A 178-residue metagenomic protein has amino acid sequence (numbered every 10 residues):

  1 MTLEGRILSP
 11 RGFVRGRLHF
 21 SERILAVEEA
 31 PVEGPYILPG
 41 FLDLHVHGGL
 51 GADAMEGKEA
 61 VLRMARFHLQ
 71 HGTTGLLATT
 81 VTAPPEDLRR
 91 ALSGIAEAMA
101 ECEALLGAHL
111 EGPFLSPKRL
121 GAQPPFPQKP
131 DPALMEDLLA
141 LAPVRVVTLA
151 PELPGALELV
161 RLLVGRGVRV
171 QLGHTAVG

Functional and structural regions predicted by a protein language model:
M1-A30: N-terminal metal-binding scaffold of metallo-dependent hydrolase/deaminase domains
M1-E4, E28-L62, R66: Replace "His-x-His-based motif
G5, E22, G34, H45 (+3 more regions): Divalent metal-coordination and catalytic microenvironments
H47, L62-A91, A104-S116, A142-E152 (+1 more regions): Divalent metal-dependent hydrolysis catalytic cores, especially in the metallo-beta-lactamase
H47-E59, G121-K129, Q171-G173: Active-site mouth loops of central-metabolism enzymes
D53-A54, E86-I95, G121: Metal-dependent catalytic neighborhoods of phosphoester/phosphodiester hydrolases
A65, R89-A96, M135, V160: Generic structural signal for well-ordered alpha-helices, preferentially at hydrophobic/aromatic core positions
K129-G178: Histidine/acidic residue-rich metal-binding segments in metalloenzymes
